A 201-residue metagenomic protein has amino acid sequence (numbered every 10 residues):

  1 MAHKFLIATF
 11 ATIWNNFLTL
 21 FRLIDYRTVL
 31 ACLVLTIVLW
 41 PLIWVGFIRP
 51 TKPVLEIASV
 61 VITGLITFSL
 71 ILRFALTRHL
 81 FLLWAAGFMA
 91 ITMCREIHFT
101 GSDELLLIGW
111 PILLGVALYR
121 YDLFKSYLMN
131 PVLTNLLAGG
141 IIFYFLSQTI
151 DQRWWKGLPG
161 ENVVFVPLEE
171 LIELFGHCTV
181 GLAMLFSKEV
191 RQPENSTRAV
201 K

Functional and structural regions predicted by a protein language model:
M1-L20: Short, Lys/Arg-rich, polar N-terminal cytosolic tail immediately upstream of the first transmembrane signal-anchor
A8-W14, A31-I43, P50-L70, L83-C94: Hydrophobic, membrane-facing alpha-helical anchors
L23-A31, F74-A86, N130-G140: Membrane-interfacial loop-to-transmembrane alpha-helix junctions, especially the N-terminal start
C32-T36, S59-R73, I108-Y121, L171-K188: Hydrophobic cores of alpha-helical transmembrane segments in multi-pass inner/ER membrane proteins, independent
F47-T51, C94-L105, F124-Y127, G160: Membrane-interface helix caps and helix-loop-helix hairpins in membrane proteins
K52-S59, R78-L83, T100-I108: Short, aromatic-rich membrane-interface segments at the entry and exit of alpha-helical transmembrane domains
L123-I142, G160-V163: Membrane-helix boundary/juxtamembrane motif in polytopic membrane proteins
G140-K201: C-terminal membrane-adjacent module
